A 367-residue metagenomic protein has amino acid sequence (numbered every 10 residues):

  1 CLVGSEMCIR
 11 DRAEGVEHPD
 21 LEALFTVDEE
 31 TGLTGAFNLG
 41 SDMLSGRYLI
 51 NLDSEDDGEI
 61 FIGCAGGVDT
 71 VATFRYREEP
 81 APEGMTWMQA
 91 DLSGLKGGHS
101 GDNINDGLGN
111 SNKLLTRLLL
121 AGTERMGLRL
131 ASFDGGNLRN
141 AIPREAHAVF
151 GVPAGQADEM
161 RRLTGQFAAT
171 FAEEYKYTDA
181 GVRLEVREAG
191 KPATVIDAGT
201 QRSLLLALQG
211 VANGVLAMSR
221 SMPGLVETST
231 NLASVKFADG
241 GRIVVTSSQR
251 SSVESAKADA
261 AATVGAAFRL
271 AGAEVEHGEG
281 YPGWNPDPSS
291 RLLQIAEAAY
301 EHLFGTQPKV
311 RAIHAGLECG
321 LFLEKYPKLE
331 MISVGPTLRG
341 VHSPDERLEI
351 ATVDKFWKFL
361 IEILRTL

Functional and structural regions predicted by a protein language model:
C1-G4, I9: Single conserved hydrophobic/aromatic residue that forms the stacking wall/gate of nucleotide- or nucleobase-binding
V16-S111, L119-T123: Fold-level recognition of mixed alpha/beta catalytic cores in primary-metabolism enzymes, strongest
S41-D42, L108-R125, V152-A157, R202-Q209 (+5 more regions): His/Asp/Glu-rich mid-to-C-terminal helical/loop segments that flank catalytic regions of hydrolases
N103, N110-N112, R117-F133, G278 (+1 more regions): Active-site-adjacent substrate-binding region of metalloamidase/peptidase-like peptide-processing proteins
H147-V149, R183-V195, A233, V244-E254 (+2 more regions): A short beta-alpha structural unit
D158-A172, D259-F268: Short amphipathic alpha-helices in soluble, non-transmembrane regions that often serve as interface/regulatory elements
L163-G241: Hard-cation-handling environments
R220, E227-I243, S248, E297-A298 (+1 more regions): Zn-dependent metallopeptidase/amidohydrolase metal-coordination segment
